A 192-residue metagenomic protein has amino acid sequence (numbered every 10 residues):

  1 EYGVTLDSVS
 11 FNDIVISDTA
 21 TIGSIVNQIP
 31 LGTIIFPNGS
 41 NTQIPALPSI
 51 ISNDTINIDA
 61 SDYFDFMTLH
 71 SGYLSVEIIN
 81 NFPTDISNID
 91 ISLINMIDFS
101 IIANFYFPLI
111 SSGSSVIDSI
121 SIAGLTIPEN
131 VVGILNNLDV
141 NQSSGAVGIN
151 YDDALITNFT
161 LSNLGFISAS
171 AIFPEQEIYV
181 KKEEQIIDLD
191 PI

Functional and structural regions predicted by a protein language model:
E1-I192: Extracellular/secretory-pathway and virion-surface proteins
